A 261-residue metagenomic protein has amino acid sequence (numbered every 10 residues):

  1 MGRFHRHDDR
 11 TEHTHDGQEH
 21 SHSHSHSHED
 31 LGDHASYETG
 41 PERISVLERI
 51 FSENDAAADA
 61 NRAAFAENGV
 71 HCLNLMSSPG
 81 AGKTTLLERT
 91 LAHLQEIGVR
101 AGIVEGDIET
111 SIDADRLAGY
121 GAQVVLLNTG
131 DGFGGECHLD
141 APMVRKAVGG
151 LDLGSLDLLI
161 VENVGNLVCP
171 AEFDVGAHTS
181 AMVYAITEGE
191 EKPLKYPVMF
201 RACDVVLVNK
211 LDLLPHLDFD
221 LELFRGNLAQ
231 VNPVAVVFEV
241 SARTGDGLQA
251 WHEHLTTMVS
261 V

Functional and structural regions predicted by a protein language model:
M1-E42: Histidine-centered metal-binding segments
Y37-A63, E67-L73, A81, T90-H178 (+4 more regions): Nucleotide-state-sensitive switch-loop elements of NTP-binding domains
S78-P79, V104, A185-I186, V206-F219 (+1 more regions): G-domain G4 guanine-recognition motif of GTPases
L86: Hydrophobic positions on the alpha1 helix immediately C-terminal to the Walker A/P-loop
H93-R100, V205-L207, V234-V236: Short, surface-exposed connector motifs at secondary-structure boundaries
T179, D204-V205: Well-ordered beta-strand positions
L214-V261: Canonical P-loop GTPase G-domain recognition
